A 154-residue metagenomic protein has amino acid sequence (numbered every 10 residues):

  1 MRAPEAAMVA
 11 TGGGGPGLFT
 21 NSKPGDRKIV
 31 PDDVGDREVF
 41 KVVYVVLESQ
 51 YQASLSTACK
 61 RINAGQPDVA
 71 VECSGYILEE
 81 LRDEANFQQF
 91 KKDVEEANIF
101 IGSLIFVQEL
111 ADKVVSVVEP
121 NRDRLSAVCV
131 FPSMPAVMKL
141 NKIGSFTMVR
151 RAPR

Functional and structural regions predicted by a protein language model:
R2-R154: An N-terminal assembly and electron-transfer interface module characteristic of large anaerobic redox and radical
